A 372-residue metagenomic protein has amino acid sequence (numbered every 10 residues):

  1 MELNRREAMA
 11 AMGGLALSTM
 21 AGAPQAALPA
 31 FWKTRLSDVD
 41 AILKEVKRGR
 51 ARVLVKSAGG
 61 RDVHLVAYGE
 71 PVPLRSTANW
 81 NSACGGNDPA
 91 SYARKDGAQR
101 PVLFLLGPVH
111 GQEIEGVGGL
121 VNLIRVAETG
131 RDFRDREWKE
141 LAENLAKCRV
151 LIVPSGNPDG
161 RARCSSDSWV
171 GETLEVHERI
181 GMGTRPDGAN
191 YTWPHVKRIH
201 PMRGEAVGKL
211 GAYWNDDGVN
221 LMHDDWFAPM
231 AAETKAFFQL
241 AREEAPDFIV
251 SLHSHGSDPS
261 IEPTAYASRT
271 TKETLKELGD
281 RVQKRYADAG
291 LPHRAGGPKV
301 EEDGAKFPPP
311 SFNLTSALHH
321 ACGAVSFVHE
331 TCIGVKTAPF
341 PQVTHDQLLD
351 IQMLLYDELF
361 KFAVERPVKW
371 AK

Functional and structural regions predicted by a protein language model:
M1-L3, A11-S18: N-terminal secretory signal peptides
L3, M9-A10, A26-S37, L103 (+2 more regions): C-terminal accessory segments enriched in acidic
L17-A27: Bacterial Sec-dependent signal peptides at the C-terminal "C-region" and cleavage site
Q25-W80: Short glycine- and acidic-rich boundary segments immediately preceding or forming the N-terminal edge of structured
V72-S76, K95-P101: Proline/glycine-enriched tight loop/beta-turn segments at coil->beta junctions that connect or precede beta-strands
S82-G85: Mixed-charge, low-complexity intrinsically disordered segments
R100, I114-T270: Active-site/substrate-binding loop(s) of hydrolase catalytic cores
V102-P108: Short glycine-rich or small-residue beta-strand-to-loop segments that form or flank ligand, phosphate, metal/Fe-S
